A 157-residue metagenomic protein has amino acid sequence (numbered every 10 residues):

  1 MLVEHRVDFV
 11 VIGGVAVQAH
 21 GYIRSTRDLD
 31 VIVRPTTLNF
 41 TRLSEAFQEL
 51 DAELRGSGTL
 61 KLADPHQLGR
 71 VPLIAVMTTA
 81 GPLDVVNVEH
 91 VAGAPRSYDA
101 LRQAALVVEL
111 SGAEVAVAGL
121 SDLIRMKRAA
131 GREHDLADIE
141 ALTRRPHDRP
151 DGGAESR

Functional and structural regions predicted by a protein language model:
M1-R157: Compositionally biased terminal segments of proteins
